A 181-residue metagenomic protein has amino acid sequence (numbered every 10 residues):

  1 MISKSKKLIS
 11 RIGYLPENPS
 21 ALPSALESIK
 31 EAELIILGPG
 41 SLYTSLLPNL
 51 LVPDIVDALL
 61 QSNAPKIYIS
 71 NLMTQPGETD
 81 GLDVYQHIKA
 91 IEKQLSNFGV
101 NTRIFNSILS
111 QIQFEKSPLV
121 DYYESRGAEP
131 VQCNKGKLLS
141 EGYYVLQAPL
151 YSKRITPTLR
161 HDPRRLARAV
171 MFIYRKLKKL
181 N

Functional and structural regions predicted by a protein language model:
M1-I36, S41-N181: Conserved catalytic alpha/beta core of Sir2/sirtuin-type deacylases, generalized to analogous enzyme cores that bind
